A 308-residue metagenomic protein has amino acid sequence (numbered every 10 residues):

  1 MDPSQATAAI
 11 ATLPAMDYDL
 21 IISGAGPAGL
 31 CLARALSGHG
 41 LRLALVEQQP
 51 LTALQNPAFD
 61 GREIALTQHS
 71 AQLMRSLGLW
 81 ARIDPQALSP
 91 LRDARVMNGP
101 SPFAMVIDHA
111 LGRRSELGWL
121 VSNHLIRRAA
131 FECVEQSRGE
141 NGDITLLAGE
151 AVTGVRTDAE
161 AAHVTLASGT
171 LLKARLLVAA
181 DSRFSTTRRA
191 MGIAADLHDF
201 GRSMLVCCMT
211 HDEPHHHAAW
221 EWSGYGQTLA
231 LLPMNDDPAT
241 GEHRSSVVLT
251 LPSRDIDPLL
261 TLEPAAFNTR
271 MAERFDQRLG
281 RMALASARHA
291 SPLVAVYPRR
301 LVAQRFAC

Functional and structural regions predicted by a protein language model:
D2-D17: A short, basic/flexible loop-to-alpha-helix module at the beginning of a structural domain
Y18-L45: N-terminal Rossmann-like FAD-binding beta1-loop-alpha1 element of flavoenzymes
D19, R175, R305: Conserved acidic residues
A35, A129, C133, C208: Rossmann-fold NAD(P)-dependent oxidoreductase module
S37-R62: Glycine-rich FAD pyrophosphate-binding loop
A58-G99: N-terminal FAD cofactor-binding segment of flavoenzymes
M74, L176-L293, Y297-P298, V302: Conserved FAD-binding catalytic core of PHBH/FMO-like flavoproteins
Q86-A190, H198-S203, D255-I256, P264: Conserved N-terminal helical subregion
